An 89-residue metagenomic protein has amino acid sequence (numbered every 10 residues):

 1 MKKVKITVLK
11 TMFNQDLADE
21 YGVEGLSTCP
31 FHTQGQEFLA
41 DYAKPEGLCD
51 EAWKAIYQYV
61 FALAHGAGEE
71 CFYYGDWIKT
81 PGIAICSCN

Functional and structural regions predicted by a protein language model:
K2, T11-E24: Short, structured beta-strand/loop micro-motifs enriched in basic residues and often containing a Trp
K2-K5, T33: Function-determining sites in protein domains
T7-L9, D41: A structural detector for beta-sheet-dominated domains
M12, A43-L48: Short, charged beta-turn/beta-strand-edge "cap" motif at the junction between a beta-strand and an adjacent loop
D19-K44: Short, flexible N-terminal segments of the mature chain
I56-N89: Short, compact, well-ordered microdomains
